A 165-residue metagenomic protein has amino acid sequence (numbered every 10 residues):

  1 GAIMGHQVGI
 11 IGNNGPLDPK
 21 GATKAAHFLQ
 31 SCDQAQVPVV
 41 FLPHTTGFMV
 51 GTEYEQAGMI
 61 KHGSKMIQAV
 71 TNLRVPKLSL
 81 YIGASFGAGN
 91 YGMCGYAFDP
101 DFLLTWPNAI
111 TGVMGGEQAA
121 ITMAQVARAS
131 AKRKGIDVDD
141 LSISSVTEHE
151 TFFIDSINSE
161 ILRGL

Functional and structural regions predicted by a protein language model:
G1-L165: Ligand-binding clefts of soluble mixed alpha/beta catalytic domains
